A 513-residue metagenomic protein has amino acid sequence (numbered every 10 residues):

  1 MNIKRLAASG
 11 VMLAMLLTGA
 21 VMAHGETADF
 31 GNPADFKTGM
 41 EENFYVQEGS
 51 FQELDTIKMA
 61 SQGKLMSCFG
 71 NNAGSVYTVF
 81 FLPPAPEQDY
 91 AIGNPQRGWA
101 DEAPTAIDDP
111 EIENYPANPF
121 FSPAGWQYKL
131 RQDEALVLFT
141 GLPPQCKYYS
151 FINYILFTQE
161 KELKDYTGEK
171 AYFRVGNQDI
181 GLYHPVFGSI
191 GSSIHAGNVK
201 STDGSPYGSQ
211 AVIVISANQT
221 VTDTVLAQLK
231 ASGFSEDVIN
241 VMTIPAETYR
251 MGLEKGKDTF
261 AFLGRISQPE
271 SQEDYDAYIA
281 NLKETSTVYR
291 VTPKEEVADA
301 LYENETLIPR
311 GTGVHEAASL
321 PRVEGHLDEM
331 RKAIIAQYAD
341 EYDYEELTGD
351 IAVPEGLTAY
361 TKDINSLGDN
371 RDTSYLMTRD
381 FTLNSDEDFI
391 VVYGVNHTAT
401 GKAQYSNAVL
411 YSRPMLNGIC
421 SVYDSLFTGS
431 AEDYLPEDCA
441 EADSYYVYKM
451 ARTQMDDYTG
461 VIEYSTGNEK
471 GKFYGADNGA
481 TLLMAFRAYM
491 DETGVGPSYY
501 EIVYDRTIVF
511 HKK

Functional and structural regions predicted by a protein language model:
M1-G10: Bacterial N-terminal signal peptides that target proteins for export
G10-T18: Secretory targeting and sorting signals
L17-T27: Sec-dependent signal peptide cleavage junction
G25-K513: A compositional/structural signature for long, glycine/proline-rich flexible linkers and loops on extracytoplasmic
